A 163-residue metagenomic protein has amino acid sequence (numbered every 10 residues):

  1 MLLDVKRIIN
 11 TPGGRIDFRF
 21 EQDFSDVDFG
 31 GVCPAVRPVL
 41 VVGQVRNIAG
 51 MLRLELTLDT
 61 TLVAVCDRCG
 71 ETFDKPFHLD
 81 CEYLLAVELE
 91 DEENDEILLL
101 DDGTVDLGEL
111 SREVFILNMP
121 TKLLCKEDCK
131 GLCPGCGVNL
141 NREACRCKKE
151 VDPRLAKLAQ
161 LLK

Functional and structural regions predicted by a protein language model:
M1-K163: Structured interface patches
